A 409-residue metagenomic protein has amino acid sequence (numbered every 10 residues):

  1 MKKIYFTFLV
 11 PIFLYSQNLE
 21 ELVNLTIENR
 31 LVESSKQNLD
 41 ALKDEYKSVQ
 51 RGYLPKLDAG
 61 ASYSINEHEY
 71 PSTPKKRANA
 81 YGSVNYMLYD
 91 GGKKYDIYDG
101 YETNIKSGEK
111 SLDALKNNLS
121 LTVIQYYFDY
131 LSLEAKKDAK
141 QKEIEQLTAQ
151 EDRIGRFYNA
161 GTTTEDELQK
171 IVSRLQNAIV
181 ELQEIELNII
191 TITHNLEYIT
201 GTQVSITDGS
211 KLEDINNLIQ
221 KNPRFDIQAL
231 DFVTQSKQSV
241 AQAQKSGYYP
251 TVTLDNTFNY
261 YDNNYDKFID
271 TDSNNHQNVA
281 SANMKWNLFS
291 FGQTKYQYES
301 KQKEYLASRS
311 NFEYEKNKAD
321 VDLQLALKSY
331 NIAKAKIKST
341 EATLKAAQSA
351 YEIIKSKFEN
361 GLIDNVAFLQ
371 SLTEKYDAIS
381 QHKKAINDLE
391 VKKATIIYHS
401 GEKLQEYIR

Functional and structural regions predicted by a protein language model:
I4-F13: Sec-dependent N-terminal signal peptides
S16-D58, T162-D166, E197-Q242, Y249 (+3 more regions): Bacterial Sec-pathway N-terminal export signals of envelope proteins
E21, K116-Q228, V233-Q235, A241 (+6 more regions): Periplasmic alpha-helical coiled-coil/stalk elements that build and connect Gram-negative outer-membrane
I27-L31, K43-P55, G82-G100, K110-N117 (+4 more regions): A glycine-/polar-enriched beta->alpha junction
S35, L57-A61, L230, V252-N256 (+2 more regions): Membrane-embedded beta-strand positions of outer-membrane beta-barrel proteins
G60-K93, I97-D99, N256-Q293, Q297 (+1 more regions): Small/polar, glycine/serine/threonine/aspartate-rich low-complexity segments that form flexible
D99-E102, E165-Q176, E299, N365-Y376: Short, charged, amphipathic alpha-helical segments
Q381-R409: Acidic, low-complexity, intrinsically disordered peripheral segments
